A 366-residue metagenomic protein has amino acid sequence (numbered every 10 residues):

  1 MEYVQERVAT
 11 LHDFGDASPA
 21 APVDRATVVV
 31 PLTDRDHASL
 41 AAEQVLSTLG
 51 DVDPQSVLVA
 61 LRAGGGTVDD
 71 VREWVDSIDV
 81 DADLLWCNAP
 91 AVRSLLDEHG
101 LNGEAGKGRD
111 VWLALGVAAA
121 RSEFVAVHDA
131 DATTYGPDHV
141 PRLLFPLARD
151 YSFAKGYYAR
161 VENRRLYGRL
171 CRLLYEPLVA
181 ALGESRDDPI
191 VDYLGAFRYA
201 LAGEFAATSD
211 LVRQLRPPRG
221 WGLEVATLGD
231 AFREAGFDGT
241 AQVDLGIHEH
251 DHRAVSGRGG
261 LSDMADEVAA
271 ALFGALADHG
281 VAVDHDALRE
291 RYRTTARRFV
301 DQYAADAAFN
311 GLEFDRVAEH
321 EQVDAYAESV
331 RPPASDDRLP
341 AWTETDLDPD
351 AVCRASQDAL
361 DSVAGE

Functional and structural regions predicted by a protein language model:
M1-S47: N-proximal low-complexity "stem/linker" segments adjacent to membrane-targeting elements
M1-T10, R72, L261-E366: Terminal low-complexity segments of carbohydrate-biosynthetic enzymes
Q44-S56, W74-S77: Short, acidic, metal-binding catalytic loop of nucleotide-sugar glycosyltransferases
V71-A120: Active-site-proximal specificity loops/subdomain of glycosyltransferases
R121-T133: Short beta-strand-to-loop acidic/aromatic patch adjacent to the donor-nucleotide binding site
Y135-R160: Conserved donor-nucleotide/metal-binding helix-loop-beta segment in metal-dependent transferases, i.e., the alpha-helix
R219, G229-H248: Catalytic donor-sugar/metal-binding loop of nucleotide-sugar-dependent glycosyltransferases
A241-G260, A271: Active-site donor/metal-binding and catalytic loop motifs of nucleotide-sugar-dependent glycosylation enzymes
